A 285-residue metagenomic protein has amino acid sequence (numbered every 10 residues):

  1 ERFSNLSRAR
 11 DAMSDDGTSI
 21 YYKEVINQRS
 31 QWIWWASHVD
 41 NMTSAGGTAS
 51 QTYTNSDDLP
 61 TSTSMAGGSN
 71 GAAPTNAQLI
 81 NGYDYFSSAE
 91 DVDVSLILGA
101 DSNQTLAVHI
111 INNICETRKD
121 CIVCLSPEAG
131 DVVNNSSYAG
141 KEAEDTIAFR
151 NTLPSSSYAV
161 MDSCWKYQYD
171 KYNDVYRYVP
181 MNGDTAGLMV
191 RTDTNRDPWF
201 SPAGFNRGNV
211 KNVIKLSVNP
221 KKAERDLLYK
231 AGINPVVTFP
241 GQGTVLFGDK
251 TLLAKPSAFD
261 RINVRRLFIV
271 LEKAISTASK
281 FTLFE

Functional and structural regions predicted by a protein language model:
E1-D15: Extended, beta-strand-rich, solvent-exposed assembly scaffolds of outer structural proteins
D11-S14, Y21-Y22, I33-W34, H38-E285: Structured, hydrophobic secondary-structure cores that serve as assembly/anchoring elements
G17, Q28-S30: Outer membrane pore-forming secretion/assembly proteins and partners of Gram-negative envelopes
